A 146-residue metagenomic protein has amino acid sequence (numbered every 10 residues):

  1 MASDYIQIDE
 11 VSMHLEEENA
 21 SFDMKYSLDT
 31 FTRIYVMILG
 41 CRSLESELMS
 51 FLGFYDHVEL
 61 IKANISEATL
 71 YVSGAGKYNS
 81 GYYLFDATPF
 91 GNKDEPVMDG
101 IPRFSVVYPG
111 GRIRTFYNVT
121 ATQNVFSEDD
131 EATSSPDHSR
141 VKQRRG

Functional and structural regions predicted by a protein language model:
M1, E45-L48, N92: Intrinsically disordered, low-complexity segments enriched in polar/charged residues with Gly/Pro, especially when
M1-A2, M24, G146: Secretory targeting signatures
A2-I8: N-terminal edge beta-strand
D9-L15, H57-K62: Short amphipathic beta-strand and strand-loop transition segments with alternating hydrophobic
D9-V11, F22-M24, A68-L70: Hydrophobic residues positioned within well-ordered beta-strands of beta-sheet architectures
H14-V36, K77-Y78: Primarily extracytoplasmic ectodomains and periplasmic/lumenal surface modules that are beta-strand-rich
K25-Y55: Surface-exposed, glycine/proline- and aromatic-rich loop segments on solvent-exposed faces across compartments
F54-G146: Intrinsically disordered, low-complexity linkers and stems that provide flexible hinges in membrane-associated
